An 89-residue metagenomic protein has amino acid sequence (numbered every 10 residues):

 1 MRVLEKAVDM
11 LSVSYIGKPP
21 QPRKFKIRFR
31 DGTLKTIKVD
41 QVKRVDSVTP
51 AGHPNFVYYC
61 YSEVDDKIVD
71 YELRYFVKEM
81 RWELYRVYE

Functional and structural regions predicted by a protein language model:
M1-E89: Cysteine-centric segments in proteins
